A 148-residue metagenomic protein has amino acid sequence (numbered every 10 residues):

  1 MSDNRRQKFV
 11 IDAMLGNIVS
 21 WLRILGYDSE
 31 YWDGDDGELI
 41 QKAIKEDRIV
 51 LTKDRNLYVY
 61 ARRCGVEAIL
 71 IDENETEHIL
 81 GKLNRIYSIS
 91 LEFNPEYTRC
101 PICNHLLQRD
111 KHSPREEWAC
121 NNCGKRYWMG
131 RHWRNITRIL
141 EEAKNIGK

Functional and structural regions predicted by a protein language model:
M1-L91: Long, charged N-terminal interaction/targeting segments
K45, E142-K148: Short, intrinsically disordered terminal segments enriched in charged and Pro/Gly residues
E96, E116: Short metal-coordination and nucleic-acid-contact micro-motifs, chiefly zinc-binding Cys/His arrays
C100-C103, C120-C123: Short cysteine-rich clusters marking metal-coordination/redox-active sites
H105-R109, W128: Short functional micro-motifs and their immediate structural scaffolds
K125-L140: Short metal-binding segments enriched for Cys and/or His
